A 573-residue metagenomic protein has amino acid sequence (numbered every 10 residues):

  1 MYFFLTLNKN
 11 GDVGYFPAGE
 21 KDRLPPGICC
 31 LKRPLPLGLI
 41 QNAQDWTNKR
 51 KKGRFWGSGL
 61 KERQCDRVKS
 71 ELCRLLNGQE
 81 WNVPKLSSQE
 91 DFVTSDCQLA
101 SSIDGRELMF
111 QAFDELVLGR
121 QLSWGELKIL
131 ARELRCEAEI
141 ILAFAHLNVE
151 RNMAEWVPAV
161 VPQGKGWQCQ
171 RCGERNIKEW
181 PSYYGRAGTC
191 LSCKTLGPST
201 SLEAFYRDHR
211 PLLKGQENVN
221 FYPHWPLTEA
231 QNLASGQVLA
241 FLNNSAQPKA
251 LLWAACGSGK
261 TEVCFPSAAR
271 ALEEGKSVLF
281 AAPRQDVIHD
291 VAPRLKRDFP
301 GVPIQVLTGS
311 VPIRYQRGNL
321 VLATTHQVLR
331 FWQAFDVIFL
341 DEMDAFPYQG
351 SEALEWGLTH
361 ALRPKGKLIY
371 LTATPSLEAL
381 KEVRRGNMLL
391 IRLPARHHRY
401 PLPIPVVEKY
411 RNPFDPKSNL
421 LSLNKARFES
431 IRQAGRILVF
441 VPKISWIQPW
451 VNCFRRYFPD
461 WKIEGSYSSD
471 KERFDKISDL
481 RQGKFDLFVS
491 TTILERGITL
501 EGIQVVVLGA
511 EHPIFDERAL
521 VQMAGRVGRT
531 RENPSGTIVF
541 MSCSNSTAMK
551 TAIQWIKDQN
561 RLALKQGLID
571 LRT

Functional and structural regions predicted by a protein language model:
L116, S123, I129-K214: Interdomain "pre-motor" coupling segment immediately N-terminal to P-loop NTPase/helicase cores
P223-P248: N-terminal pre-P-loop "Q-motif" helix
L251-T261, A271-L272, K276-V291, R427-R455: Conserved strand-helix element at the start of the C-terminal RecA-like helicase core
A282-D290, R294-K296, I304-Q316, A323-R330 (+3 more regions): Conserved helicase motor
Q333-Y410: Post-DEXD/H (motif II) to motif III coupling segment of the RecA-like Helicase ATP-binding lobe
E342-F346, R481-D486, S490-P534, S542-T547 (+1 more regions): Conserved RecA-like helicase motor core of SF1/SF2 enzymes
R363-E378, A524-W555: Conserved segment of the helicase C-terminal RecA-like domain
N387-V451, I463: Conserved interdomain linker/interface between the two RecA-like ATPase lobes of SF2 helicase motors
